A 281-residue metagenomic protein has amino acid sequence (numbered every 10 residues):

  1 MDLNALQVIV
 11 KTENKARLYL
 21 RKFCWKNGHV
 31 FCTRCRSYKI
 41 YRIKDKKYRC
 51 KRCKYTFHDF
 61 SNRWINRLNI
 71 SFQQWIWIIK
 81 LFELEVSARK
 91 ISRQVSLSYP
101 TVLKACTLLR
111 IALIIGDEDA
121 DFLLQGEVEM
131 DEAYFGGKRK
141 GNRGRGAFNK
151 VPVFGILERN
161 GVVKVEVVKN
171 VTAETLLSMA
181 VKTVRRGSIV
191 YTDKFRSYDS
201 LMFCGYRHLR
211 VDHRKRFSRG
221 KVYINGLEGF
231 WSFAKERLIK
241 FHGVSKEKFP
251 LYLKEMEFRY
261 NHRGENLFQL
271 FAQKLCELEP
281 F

Functional and structural regions predicted by a protein language model:
M1-F281: Residue-level recognition of single "structural anchor" positions that define or cap local secondary structure
